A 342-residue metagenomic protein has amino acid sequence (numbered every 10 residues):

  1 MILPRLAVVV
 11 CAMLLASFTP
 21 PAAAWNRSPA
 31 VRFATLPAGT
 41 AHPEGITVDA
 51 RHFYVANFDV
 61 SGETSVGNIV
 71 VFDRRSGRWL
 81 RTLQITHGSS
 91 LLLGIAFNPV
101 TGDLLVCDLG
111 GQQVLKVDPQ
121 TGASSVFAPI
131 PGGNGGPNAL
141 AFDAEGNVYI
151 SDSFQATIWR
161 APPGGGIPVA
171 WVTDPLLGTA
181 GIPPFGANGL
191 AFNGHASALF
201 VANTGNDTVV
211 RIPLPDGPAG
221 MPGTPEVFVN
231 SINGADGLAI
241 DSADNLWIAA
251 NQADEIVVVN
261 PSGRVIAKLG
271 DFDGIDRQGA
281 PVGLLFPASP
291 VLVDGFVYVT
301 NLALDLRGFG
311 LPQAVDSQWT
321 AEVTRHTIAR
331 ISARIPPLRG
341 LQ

Functional and structural regions predicted by a protein language model:
V8-S17: Bacterial N-terminal signal peptides
P29-P37, R78-I85, A123-I130, V169-G181 (+3 more regions): A short beta-strand motif characteristic of beta-propeller blades
G39-H52, S65-V66, T86-D103, I130-Y149 (+6 more regions): Beta-rich, blade/repeat-based domains predominating in secreted/periplasmic proteins but also intracellular
Y54-N57, V106, I150-S151, V201 (+2 more regions): Residue position within the beta-strands of beta-propeller blades
D59-T64, G111-Q112, Q155-T157, N206-T208 (+2 more regions): Short glycine/acidic-enriched loop and turn motifs that connect beta-strands
G67-V70, Q113-L115, T157-R160, T208-V210 (+2 more regions): A short loop-to-beta-strand structural motif that recurs across blades of beta-propeller domains
D73-G77, D118-G122, P162-G166, P213-P218 (+2 more regions): Short loop/turn segments that connect beta-strands within beta-propeller blades
S289-Q342: Blade-level signature of beta-propeller repeat domains, shared across WD40, Kelch, NHL, RCC1 and BNR/Asp-box propellers
